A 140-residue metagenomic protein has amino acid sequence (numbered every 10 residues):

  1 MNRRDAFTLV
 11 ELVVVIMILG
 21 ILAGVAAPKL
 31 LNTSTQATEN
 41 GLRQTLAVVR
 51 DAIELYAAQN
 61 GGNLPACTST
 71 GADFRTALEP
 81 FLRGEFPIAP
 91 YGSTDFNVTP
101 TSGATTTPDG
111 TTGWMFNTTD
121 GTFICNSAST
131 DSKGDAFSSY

Functional and structural regions predicted by a protein language model:
N2-T33: N-terminal single-pass transmembrane signal-anchor helix
F7, I21, V25, I53 (+2 more regions): Gly/Ser/Thr-rich helix-start
K29-A47: Aliphatic-rich helix starts adjacent to a transmembrane/signal segment
D51-E54, A58-D120: Extracellular/periplasmic head regions of type IV pilus-like filament subunits
T118-S129: Short, exposed beta-strand-loop hairpins at the edges of beta-sheets in extracellular/periplasmic proteins
S127-Y140: Short, low-complexity, Pro/Ser/Thr/Gly-rich segments in the mature regions of secreted, periplasmic
